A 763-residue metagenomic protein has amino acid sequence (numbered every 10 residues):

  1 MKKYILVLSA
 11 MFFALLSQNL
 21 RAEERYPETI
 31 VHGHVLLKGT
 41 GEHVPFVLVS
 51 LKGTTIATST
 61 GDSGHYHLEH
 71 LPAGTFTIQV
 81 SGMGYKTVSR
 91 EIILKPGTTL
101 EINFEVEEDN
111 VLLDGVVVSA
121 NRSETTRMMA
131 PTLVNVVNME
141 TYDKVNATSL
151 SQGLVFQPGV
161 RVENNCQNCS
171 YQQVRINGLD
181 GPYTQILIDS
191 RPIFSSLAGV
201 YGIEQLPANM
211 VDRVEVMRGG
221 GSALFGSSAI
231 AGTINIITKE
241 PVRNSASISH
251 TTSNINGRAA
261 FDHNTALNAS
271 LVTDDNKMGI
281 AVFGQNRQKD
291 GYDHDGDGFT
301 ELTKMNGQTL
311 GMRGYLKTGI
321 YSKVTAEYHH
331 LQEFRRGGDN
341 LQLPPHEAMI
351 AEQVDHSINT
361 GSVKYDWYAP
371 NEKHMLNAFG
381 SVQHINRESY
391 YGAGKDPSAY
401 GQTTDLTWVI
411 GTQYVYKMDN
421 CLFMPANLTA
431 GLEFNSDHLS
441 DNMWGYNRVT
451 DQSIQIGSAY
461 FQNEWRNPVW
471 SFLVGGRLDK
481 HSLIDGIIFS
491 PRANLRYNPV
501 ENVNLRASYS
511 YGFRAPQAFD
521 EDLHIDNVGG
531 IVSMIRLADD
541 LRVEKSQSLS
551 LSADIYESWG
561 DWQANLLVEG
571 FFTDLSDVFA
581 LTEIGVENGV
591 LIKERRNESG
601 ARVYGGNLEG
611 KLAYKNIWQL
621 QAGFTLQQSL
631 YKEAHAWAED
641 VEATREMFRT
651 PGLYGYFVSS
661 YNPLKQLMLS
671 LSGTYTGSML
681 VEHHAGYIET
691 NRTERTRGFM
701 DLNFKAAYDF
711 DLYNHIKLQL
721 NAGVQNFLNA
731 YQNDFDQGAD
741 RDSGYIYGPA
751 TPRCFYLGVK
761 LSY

Functional and structural regions predicted by a protein language model:
Y4, D574-S576, Y675-H684, Y708-Y763: C-terminal beta-signal and adjacent terminal beta-strands/loops of Gram-negative outer-membrane beta-barrel proteins
Y26-E28, H34-T40, V47-K52, S81-Y85 (+3 more regions): Short, acidic, small-residue-rich periplasmic hinge/interaction motif at the N-terminus of Gram-negative outer-membrane
E69-H70, Q173-R175, R191-R218, K239: Short acidic/polar hinge/loop motifs at secondary-structure boundaries that mediate gating or recognition
S151-P192, D212: Extracytoplasmic beta-strand/coil segments of soluble accessory domains associated with Gram-negative outer-membrane
S195-L197, M210-D212, A223-N235, K239-D295 (+2 more regions): Outer-membrane beta-barrel translocator/receptor signature
L267, N377-Y391, R506, D540-R596 (+2 more regions): Membrane-embedded beta-barrel scaffold of Gram-negative outer-membrane proteins
K289-T309, Y315-L376, V382-D405: Flexible loop and strand-edge segments within Gram-negative outer membrane beta-barrel domains
V469-S471, N565, G570-D574, E594-H684: Gram-negative outer-membrane beta-barrel transporters
